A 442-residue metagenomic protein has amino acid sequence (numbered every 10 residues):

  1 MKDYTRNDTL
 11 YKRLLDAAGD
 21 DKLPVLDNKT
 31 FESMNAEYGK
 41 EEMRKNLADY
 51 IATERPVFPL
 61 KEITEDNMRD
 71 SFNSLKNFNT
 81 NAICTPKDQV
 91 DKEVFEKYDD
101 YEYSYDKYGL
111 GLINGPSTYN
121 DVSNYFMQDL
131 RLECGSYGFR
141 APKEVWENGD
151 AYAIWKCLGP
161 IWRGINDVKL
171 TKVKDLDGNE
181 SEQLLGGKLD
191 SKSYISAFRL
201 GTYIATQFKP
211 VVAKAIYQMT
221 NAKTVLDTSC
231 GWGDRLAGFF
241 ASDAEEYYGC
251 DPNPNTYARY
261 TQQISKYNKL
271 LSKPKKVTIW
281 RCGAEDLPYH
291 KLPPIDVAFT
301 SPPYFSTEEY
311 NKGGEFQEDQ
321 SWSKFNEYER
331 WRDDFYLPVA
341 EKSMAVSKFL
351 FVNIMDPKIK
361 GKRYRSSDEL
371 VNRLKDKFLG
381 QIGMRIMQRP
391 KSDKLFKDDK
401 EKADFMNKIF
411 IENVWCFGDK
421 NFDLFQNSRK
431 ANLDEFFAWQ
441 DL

Functional and structural regions predicted by a protein language model:
M1-C84, K92-E93, D100-I113, R131 (+1 more regions): Class I S-adenosyl-L-methionine-dependent methyltransferase catalytic core
F95-Y98, G115-V122, F126, R131: OB-fold ssDNA-binding interfaces and closely related basic DNA-contact patches used across DNA replication/repair
